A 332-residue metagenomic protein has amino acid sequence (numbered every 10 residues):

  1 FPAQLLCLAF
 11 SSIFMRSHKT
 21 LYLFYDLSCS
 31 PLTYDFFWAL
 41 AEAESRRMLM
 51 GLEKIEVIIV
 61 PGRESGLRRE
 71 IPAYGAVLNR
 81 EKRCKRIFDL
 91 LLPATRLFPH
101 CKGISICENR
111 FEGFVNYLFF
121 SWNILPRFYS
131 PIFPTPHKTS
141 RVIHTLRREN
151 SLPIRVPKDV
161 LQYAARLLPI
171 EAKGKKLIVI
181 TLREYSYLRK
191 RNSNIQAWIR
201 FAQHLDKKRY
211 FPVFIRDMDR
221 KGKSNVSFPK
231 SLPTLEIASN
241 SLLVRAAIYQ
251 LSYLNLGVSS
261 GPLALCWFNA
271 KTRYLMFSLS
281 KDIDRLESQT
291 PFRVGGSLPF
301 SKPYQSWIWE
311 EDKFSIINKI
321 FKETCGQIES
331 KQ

Functional and structural regions predicted by a protein language model:
A3-K158: Secretory-pathway glycan-assembly enzymes, especially type II membrane glycosyltransferases that use nucleotide-sugar
S28-C29, R63-G66, R183-Y187, D219-K221 (+2 more regions): Short, solvent-exposed loop/turn segments at secondary-structure junctions
E42, H204, A247-I248, L265-F268: Hydrophobic/aromatic ligand-binding patch that stacks against planar heteroaromatic rings of cofactors or nucleotides
I71-G103, N225-I237, T290-I308: Active-site regions of enzymes building and remodeling cell-envelope glycoconjugates
E149-L152, E184-R191: Surface-exposed cleft-lining segments at the edges of enzyme active sites
K175-S186, I195-L242: Catalytic donor nucleotide-activated moiety binding site of glycosyltransferases and closely related
Q250-L256: Acidic donor-binding loop of glycosyltransferase active sites
A264-Q332: Nucleotide-sugar donor-binding patch of glycosyltransferase catalytic domains
